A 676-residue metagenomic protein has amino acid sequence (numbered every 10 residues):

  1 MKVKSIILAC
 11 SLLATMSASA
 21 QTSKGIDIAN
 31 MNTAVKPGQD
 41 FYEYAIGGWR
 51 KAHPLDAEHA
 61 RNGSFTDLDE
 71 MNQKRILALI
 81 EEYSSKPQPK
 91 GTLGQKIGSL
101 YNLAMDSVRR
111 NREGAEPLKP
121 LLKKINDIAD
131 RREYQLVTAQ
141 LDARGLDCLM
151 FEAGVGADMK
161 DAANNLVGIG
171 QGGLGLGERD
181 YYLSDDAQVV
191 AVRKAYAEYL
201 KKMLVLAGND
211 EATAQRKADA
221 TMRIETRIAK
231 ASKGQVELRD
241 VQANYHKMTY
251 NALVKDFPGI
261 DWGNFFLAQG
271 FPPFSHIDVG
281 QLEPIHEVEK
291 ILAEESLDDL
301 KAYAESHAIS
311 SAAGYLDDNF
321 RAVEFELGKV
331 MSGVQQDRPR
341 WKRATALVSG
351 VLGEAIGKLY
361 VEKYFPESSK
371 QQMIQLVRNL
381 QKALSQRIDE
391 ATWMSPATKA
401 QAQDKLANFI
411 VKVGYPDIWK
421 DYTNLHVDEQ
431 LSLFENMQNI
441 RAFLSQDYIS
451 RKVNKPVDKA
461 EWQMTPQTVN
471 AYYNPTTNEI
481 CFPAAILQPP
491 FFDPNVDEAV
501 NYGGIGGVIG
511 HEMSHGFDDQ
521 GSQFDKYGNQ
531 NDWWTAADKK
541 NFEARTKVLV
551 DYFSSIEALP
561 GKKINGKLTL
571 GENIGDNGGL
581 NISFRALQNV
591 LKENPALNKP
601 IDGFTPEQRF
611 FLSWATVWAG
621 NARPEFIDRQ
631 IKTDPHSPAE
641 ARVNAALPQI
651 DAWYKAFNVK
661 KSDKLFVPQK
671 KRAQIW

Functional and structural regions predicted by a protein language model:
M1-Q21: Bacterial Sec-dependent N-terminal signal peptides
Q21-A29: Short, Gly/Pro- and small/polar-rich lid/capping loops
I28, A52-D56, E152-G154, E178-D180 (+6 more regions): Short, solvent-exposed loop/turn and secondary-structure capping segments
N30-K51, Y182, D186-L206, P396 (+2 more regions): Hydrophobic/aromatic-rich, well-ordered segments within soluble, folded domains that form packed cores
K36-Q39, Y44-N111: Active-site-surrounding "flap" and adjacent substrate/cofactor-binding loops of secreted or lumenal enzymes, prototyped
E58-I80, A212-A231, N501-G507, G603 (+1 more regions): Short secondary-structure subsegments characteristic of cysteine-rich extracellular domains
D69, D256-G259, D278-L282, R338 (+2 more regions): Intrinsically disordered, low-complexity linker/terminal regions across diverse proteins
Y83-Q375, N379: Noncatalytic, helix-rich "gating/capping" subdomain that lines the substrate-entry/channel surface of large enzyme
